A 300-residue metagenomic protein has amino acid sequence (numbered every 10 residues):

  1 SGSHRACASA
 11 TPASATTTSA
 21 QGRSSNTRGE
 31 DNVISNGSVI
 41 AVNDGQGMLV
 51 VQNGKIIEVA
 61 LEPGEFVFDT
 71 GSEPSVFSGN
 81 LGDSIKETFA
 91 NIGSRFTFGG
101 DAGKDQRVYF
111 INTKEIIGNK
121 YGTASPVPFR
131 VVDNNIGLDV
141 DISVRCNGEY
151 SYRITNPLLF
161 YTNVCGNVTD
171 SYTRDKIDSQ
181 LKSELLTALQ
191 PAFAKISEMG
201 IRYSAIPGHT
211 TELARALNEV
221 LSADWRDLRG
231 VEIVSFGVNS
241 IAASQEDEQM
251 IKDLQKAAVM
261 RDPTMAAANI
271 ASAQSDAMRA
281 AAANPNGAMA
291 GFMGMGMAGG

Functional and structural regions predicted by a protein language model:
S1-Q245, G299: N-terminal hydrophobic membrane-entry segments
S244-G300: Assembly-interface segments of oligomeric complexes
